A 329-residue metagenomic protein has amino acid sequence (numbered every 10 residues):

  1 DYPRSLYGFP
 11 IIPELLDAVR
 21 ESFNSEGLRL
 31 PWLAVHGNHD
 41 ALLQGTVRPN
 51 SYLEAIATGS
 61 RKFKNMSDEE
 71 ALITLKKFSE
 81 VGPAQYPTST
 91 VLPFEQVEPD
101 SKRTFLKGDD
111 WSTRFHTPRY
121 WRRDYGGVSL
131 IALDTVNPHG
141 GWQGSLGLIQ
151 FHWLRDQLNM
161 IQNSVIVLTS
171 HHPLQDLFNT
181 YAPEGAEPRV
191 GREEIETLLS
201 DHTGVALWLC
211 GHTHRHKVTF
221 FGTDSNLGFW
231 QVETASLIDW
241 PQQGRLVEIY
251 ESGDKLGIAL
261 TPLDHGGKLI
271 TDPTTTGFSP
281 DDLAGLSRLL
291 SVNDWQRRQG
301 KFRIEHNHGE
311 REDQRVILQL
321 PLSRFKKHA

Functional and structural regions predicted by a protein language model:
Y2-E14, L30, A34, E54-A132 (+2 more regions): Metal-dependent phosphoesterase/phosphodiesterase active-site architecture
P10-R29, Q157, G191-G204: Catalytic-core regions built around general acid/base machinery
S22-L42, E194-L198, A235-Q243: A short, hydrophobic secondary-structure junction motif
W32-H36, A132, T169, L209-C210: A structural signal for short, well-ordered beta-strand segments and their strand-loop junctions that often border
N38-G45, H139-G140, P173-F178, A206-F221 (+1 more regions): Active-site environment of divalent metal-dependent phosphoester hydrolases
V47-R48, Y181: Short coil/turn segments at secondary-structure boundaries
N137-H152, N159-L209: Active-site-proximal segments of metal-dependent phosphoesterases and phosphodiesterases across multiple
